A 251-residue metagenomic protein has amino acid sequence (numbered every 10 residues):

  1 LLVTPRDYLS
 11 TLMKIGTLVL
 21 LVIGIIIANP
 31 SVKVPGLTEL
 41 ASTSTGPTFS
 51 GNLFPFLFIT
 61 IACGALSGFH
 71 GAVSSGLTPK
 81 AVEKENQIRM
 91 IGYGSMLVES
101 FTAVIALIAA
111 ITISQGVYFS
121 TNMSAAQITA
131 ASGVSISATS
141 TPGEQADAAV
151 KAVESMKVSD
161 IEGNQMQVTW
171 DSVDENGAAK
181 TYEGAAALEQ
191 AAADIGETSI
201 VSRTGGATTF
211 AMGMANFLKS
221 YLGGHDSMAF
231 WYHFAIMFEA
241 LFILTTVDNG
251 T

Functional and structural regions predicted by a protein language model:
L1, I15-S42, A110-S114: Hydrophobic alpha-helical segments and their helix-loop junctions in multi-pass secondary transporters
L2-L12, F69, V73-I105, N122 (+1 more regions): Hydrophobic, small-residue-rich membrane helices and short re-entrant helix-turn-helix hairpins that build
P5-R6, L12, I88, G206 (+2 more regions): Hydrophobic alpha-helical segments of integral membrane proteins, encompassing both true transmembrane helices
L12-I23, V98-F101, I105, F234-F238: Lipid-exposed faces of alpha-helical membrane segments in multi-pass integral membrane proteins
L37, A41, I61-A62, S67-G68 (+2 more regions): Hydrophobic transmembrane alpha-helices and their helix-loop junctions in integral membrane proteins
T43-F56, T208, L222-Y232: Membrane-interfacial loop-to-helix junctions in multi-pass transporters
C63-V82, K151-A152, V168-E189, T198 (+3 more regions): Membrane-helix boundary/coupling elements in multi-pass transport proteins
Q115-S220: Low-complexity, proline/glycine-enriched hydrophobic segments characteristic of transmembrane helices
